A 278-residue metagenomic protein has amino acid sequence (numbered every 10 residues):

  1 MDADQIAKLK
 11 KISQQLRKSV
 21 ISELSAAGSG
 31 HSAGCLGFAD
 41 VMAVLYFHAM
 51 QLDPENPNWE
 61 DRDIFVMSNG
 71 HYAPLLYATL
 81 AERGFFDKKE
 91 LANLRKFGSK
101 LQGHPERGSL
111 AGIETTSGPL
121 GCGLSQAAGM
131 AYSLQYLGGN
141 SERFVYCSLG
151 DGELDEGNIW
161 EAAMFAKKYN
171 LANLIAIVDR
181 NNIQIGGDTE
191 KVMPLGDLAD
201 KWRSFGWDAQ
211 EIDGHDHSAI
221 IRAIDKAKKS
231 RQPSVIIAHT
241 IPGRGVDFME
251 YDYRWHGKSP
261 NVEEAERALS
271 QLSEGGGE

Functional and structural regions predicted by a protein language model:
M1-L16: N-terminal hydrophobic or amphipathic helices/low-complexity stretches enriched in small/hydrophobic/Pro/Gly
I12-S29, D179-N181: N-terminal capping segment at the start of a domain
V20-E23, C35-K168: Cofactor-binding active-site loop characterized by glycine-rich and histidine/acidic residues
D63-F65, R143-C147, L174, S230-A238: Generic beta-sheet signal
Y77-T79, E106, N158-W160, G186-E190 (+2 more regions): Short acidic, glycine/serine/threonine-rich loops at helix termini
N140-S141, E190-R222, Q271-G277: Conserved thiamine diphosphate
E156-N181, V235-A238: A short alpha/beta connector and helix-capping loop motif
H217-E278: Glycine/aspartate-rich loop-and-adjacent alpha/beta segment that forms the canonical ThDP
